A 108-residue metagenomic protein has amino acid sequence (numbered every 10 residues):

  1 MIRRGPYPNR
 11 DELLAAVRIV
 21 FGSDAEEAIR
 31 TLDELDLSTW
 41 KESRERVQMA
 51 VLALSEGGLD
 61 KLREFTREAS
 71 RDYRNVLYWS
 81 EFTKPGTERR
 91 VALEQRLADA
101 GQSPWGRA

Functional and structural regions predicted by a protein language model:
M1-D33: Short terminal alpha-helical segments
R4, F21, E56-G57, P85 (+2 more regions): Feature targets compositionally biased, intrinsically disordered low-complexity regions with long contiguous runs
P6, L14, E42, L59 (+3 more regions): General helical secondary-structure elements
P8, A25, D60-K61, R89 (+1 more regions): Polar low-complexity intrinsically disordered regions enriched in Ser/Thr and small residues
V17, L32, V47-V51, L62 (+3 more regions): Extended hydrophobic/Leu-rich segments
K41-W79: Acidic, low-complexity, intrinsically disordered interaction modules
E68-A108: Amphipathic alpha-helical binding modules
